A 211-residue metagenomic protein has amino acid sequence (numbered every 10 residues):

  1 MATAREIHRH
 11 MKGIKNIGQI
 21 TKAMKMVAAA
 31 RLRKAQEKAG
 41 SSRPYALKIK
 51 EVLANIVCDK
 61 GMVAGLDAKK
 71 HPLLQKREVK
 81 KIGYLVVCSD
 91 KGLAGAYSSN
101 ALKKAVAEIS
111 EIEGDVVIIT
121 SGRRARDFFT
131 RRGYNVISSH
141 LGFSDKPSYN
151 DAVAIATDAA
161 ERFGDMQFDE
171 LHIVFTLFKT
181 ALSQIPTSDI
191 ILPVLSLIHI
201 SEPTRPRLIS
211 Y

Functional and structural regions predicted by a protein language model:
M1-L197, S201, R205: C-terminal beta-strand-loop-alpha-helix "lid" module of Rossmann-like NAD(P)-dependent dehydrogenases
I209-Y211: Hydrophobic alpha-helical segments, chiefly the membrane-spanning helices and signal/signal-anchor peptides
